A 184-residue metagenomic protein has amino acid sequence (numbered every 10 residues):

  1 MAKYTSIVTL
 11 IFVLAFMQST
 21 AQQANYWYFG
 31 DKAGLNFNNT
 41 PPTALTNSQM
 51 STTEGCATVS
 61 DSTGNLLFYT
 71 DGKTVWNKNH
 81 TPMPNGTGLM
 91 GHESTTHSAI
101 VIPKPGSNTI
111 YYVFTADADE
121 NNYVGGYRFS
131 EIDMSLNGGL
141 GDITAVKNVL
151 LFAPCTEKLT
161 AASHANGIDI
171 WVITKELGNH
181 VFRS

Functional and structural regions predicted by a protein language model:
M1-N25: Bacterial Sec-dependent N-terminal signal peptides
F12, Q49, K104, S163-A165: Sterically constrained small-residue positions within well-ordered secondary structures of folded domains
Q22-S98, I102-G106, A116-T144: Beta-propeller domains
W27, L35, A99, Y111 (+3 more regions): Generic hydrophobic, helix-prone segments enriched in Leu/Val/Ile
C56, T109-Y111, V124-Y127, I168-I170 (+1 more regions): Repetitive beta-architecture junctions, highlighting loop-to-beta-strand starts across blade-like repeats
L67, N108-F114, G167-K175: Acidic/hydrophobic-patterned starts of short beta strands in beta-sheet-rich repeat architectures
A118-W171, E176: Asp-box/WD-like beta-propeller blade repeats and closely related beta-sheet repeat scaffolds
